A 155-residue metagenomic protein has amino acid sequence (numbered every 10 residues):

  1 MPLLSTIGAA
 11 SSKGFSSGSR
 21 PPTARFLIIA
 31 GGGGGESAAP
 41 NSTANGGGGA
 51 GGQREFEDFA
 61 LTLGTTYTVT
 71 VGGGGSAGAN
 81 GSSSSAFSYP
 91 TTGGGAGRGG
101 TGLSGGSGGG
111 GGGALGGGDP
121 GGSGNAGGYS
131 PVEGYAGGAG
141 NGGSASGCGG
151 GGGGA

Functional and structural regions predicted by a protein language model:
M1-A155: Glycine-biased low-complexity/repetitive sequence motifs
